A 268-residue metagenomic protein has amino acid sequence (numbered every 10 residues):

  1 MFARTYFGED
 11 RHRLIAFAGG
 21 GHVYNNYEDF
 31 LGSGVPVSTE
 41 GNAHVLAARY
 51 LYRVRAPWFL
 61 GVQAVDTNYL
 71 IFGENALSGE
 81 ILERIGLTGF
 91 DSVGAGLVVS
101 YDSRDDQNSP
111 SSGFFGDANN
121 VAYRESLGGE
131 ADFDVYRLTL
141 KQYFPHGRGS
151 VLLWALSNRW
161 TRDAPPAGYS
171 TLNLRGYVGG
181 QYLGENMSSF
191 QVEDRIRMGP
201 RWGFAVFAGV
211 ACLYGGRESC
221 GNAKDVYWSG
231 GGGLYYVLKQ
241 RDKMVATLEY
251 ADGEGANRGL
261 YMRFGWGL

Functional and structural regions predicted by a protein language model:
M1-D91, G184, K243-T247, A251-L268: Gram-negative/organellar outer-membrane beta-barrel architecture
M1-T5, A48-Y52, L97-Y101, L138-Q142 (+5 more regions): Residues on the lipid-exposed face of transmembrane beta-strands in outer-membrane beta-barrel proteins
Y6-R11, Y52-A56, S103-D105, P110 (+5 more regions): Outer-membrane beta-barrel strand-turn architecture
A16-F30, V62-N68, F114-A122, L138 (+5 more regions): Transmembrane beta-barrel strands of outer-membrane/channel proteins
L31-V37, A76-E83, V135-Y136, R159-W160 (+3 more regions): Flexible, surface-exposed loop regions and adjacent strand-edge segments of Gram-negative outer-membrane beta-barrel
R84-T88, S92-R217: C-terminal outer-membrane beta-barrel translocator/porin domains of Gram-negative envelope proteins and their
S188, P200-F204, V226-G230, Q240-A246 (+1 more regions): A short pocket-lining beta-strand/turn micro-motif at the edge of beta-sheets
G215-G216, G221-D225, Y236: C-terminal soluble interaction/assembly domains
